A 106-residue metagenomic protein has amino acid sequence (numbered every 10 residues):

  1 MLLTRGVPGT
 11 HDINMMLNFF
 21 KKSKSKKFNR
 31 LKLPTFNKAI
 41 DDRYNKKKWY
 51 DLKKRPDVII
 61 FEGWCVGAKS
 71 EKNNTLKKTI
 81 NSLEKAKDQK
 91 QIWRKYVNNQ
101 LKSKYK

Functional and structural regions predicted by a protein language model:
M1-Y44: Conserved nucleotide-sensing/catalytic segment adjacent to the nucleotide-binding pocket in NTP-handling enzymes
R43-K106: ATP-dependent NMP and nucleoside kinases share a basic, alpha-helical "lid"
